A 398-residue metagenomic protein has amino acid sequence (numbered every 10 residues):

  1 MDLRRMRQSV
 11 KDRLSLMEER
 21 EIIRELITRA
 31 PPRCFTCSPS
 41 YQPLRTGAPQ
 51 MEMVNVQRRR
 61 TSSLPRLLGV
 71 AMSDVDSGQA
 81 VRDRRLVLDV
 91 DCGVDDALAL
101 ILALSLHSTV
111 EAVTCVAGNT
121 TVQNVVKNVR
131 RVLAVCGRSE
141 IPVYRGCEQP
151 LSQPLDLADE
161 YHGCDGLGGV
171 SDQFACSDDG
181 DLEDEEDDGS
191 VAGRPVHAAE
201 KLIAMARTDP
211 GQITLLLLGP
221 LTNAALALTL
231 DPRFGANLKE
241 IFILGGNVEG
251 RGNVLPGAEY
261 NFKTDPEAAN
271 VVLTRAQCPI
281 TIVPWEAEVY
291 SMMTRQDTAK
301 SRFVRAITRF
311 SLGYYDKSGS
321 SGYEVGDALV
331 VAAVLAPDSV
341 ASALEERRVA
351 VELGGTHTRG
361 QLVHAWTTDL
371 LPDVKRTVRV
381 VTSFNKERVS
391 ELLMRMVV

Functional and structural regions predicted by a protein language model:
R7-V10, L14: Phospho-regulated, proline-rich, acidic Ser/Thr-rich intrinsically disordered regions
Q8, Y41-Q42, Q50, Q57: Low-complexity, intrinsically disordered or signal/transmembrane-proximal segments
C34-C37: Cysteine-centered motifs
L64-R84, A99-S105, T109, Y260-E267 (+2 more regions): Conformational coupling and interaction surfaces
D76-R131, S139, S171-Y290: Active-site histidine-anchored catalytic micro-motif
C136-Y144: A glycine-rich helix N-cap at a beta->alpha junction
Y144-C176: Surface-exposed loop and adjacent secondary-structure segments within mature catalytic domains
